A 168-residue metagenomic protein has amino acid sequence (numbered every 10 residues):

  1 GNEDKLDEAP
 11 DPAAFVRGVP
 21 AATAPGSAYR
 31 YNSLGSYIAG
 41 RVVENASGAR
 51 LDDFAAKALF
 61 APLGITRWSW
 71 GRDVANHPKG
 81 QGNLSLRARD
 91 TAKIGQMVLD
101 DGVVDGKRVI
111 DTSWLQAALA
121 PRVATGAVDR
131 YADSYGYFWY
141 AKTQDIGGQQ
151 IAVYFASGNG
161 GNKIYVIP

Functional and structural regions predicted by a protein language model:
G1-G82: Catalytic-site signature segments of enzymes, centered on catalytic residues
A13, R17, G40-E44, A55-A56 (+6 more regions): Non-transmembrane alpha-helical segments in soluble domains of secreted/periplasmic/extracellular proteins
G35-V42, G80-V103, N162-P168: Active-site-proximal alpha-helical segments within enzyme catalytic domains
W70-K79, D101-G126: A beta-strand-loop signature enriched in Asp, Gly, Thr, and Trp that corresponds to the sialidase/neuraminidase Asp-box
A75-L86, Y135, W139-K142: Carbohydrate-binding/catalytic loop surfaces
Q81-G95, W114-V128, Q150-V153: ...with weaker cross-activation on analogous glycine-rich loops/strands in unrelated enzymes
L119-I167: Active-site Gly/Thr loop motif
